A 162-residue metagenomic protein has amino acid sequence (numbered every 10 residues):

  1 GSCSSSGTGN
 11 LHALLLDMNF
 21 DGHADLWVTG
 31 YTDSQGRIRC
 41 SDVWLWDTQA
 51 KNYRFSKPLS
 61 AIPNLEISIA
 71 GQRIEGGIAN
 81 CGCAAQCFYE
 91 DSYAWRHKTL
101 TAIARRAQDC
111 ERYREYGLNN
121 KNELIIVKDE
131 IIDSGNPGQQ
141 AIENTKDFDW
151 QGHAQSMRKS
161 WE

Functional and structural regions predicted by a protein language model:
G1-N19, W46, F55: Short N-terminal edge-element motif at the start of the domain
C3-S4, Y31-R37, N80-A85, G117: Short consensus segments that form the blades of beta-propeller domains, in both extracellular/periplasmic
T8-M18, A61-R73: Beta-propeller blade termini
L11, W27, R37-S41, A85-E90 (+1 more regions): Short, surface-exposed coil-to-beta transition loops
M18-Y31, Q72-G76: Acidic/hydrophobic-patterned starts of short beta strands in beta-sheet-rich repeat architectures
G36-S56, D91-H97: Beta-propeller blade repeat segments, especially FG-GAP/WD-type strand-to-loop junctions in 6- to 7-bladed propeller
K51-S60, A70-R73, A84: Short helix-loop boundary/capping segments
G71-E162: Acidic, small-residue rich beta-repeat scaffolds with periodic aromatic anchors
